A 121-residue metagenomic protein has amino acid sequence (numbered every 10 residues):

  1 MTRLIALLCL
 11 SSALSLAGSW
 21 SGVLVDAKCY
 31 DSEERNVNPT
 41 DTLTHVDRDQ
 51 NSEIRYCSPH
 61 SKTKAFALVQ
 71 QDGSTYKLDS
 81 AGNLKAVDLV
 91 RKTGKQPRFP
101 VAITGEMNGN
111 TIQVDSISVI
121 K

Functional and structural regions predicted by a protein language model:
M1-R3, A17-S19: Absolute protein N-terminus
R3-A13: Sec-dependent N-terminal signal peptides
G18-K121: Conserved RNA-binding domains used in RNP assembly and mRNA/RNA metabolism
